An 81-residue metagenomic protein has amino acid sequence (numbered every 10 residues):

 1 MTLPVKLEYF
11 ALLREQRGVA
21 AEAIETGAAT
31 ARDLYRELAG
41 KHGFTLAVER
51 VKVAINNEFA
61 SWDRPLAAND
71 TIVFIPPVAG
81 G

Functional and structural regions predicted by a protein language model:
M1-G80: Ubiquitin-like/PB1-type beta-grasp interaction modules and other compact soluble beta-rich domains
